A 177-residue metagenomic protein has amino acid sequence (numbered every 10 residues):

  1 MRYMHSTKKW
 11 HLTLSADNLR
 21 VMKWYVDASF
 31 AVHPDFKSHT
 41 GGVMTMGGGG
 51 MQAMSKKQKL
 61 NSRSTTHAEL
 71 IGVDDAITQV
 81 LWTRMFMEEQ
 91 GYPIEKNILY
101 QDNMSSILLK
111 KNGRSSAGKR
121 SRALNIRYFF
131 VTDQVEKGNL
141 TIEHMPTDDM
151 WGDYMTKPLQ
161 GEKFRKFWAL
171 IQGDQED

Functional and structural regions predicted by a protein language model:
R2-A28, Y92: Structured nucleic-acid-interacting core domains from mobile-element enzymes and related host factors, especially RNase
M4-H11, V32, M46, V80 (+1 more regions): Structural motif corresponding to the C-terminal cap of alpha-helices
H11, V43, I98: Short, surface-exposed charged micro-motifs
L12, M51-A53, L124: Short clusters of hydrophobic/aromatic residues that line enzyme substrate/ligand-binding pockets
T13, T45, E143: Residues in well-ordered beta-strands of folded domains
R20-V21, K56-D177: RNase H-like nuclease module associated with reverse transcription
V21-A68: RNase H-like nuclease fold core
